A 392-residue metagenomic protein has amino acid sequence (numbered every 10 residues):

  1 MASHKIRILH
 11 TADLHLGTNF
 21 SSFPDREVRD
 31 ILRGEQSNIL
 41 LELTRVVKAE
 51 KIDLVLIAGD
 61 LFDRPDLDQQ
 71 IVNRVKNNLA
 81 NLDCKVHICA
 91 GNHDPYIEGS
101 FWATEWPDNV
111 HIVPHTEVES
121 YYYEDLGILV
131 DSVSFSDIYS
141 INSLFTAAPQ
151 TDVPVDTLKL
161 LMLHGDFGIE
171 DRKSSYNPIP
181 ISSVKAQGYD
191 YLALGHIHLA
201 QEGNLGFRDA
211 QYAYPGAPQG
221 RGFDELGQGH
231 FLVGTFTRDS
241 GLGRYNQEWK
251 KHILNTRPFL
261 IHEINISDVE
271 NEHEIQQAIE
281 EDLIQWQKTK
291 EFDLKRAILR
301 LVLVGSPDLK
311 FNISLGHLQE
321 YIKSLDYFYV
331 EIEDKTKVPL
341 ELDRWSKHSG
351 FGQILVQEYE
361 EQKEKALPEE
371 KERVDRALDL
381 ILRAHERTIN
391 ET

Functional and structural regions predicted by a protein language model:
M1-V72, E372, D379, R383-T392: N-terminal active-site segment of His-dependent metallophosphoesterases
A2, E27, L54, D63-H230 (+1 more regions): His/Asp/Glu-rich metal-coordinating catalytic cores of metallo-dependent phosphodiesterases/hydrolases acting on
A2, N246-T392: Accessory, non-catalytic peripheral segments of nucleic-acid enzymes
E42-E50, N78, Q150, E281-T289: A generic secondary-structure signal
V47-K51, E124, D152-V155, K290-L294: Glycine-rich phosphate-binding loop signature in dinucleotide/nucleotide-binding domains
K51, L129, G188, K295-A297 (+1 more regions): Short loop/turn motifs at secondary-structure junctions
Q201-D282: A conserved active-site cap/scaffold subdomain adjacent to cofactor or substrate pockets
